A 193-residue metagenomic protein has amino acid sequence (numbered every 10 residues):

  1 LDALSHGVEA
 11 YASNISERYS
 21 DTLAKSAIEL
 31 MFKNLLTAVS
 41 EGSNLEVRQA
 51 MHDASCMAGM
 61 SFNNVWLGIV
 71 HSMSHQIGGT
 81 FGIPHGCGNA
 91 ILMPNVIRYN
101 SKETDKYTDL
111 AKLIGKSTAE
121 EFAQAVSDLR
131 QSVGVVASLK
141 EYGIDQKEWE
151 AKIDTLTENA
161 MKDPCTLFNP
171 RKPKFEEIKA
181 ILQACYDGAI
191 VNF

Functional and structural regions predicted by a protein language model:
L1-V65, N169-P170: Carboxylate- and glycine-rich phosphate/diphosphate-binding segment that chelates Mg2+/Mn2+
D2, R18-E29, C87, S101 (+2 more regions): Alpha-helix N-cap/helix-start motif at coil-to-helix transitions, marked by capping-box chemistry
T22, S26, L30, A50-D53 (+5 more regions): Amphipathic alpha-helical interaction segments
F32-K33, V70-S72, T104-Y107, R130-S138 (+1 more regions): Short acidic (Asp/Glu) and glycine-rich catalytic loops that position anionic groups and cofactors
S43-Q49, G82-G86, E176: Structural motif
V65-F122, S127: C-terminal catalytic subdomain
K116-F193: C-terminal charged capping/lid subdomain of soluble metabolic enzymes
